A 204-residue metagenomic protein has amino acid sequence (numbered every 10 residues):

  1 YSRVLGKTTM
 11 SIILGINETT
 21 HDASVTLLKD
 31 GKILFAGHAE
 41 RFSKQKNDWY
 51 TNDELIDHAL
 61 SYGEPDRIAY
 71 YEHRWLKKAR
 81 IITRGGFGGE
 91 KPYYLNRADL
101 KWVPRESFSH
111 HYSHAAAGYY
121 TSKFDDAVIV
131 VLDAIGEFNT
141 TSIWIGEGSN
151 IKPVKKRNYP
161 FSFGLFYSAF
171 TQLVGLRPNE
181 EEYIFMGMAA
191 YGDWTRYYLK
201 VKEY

Functional and structural regions predicted by a protein language model:
G6-Y204: Short acidic/glycine-rich loops and adjacent helix/strand connectors that line catalytic pockets where negatively
